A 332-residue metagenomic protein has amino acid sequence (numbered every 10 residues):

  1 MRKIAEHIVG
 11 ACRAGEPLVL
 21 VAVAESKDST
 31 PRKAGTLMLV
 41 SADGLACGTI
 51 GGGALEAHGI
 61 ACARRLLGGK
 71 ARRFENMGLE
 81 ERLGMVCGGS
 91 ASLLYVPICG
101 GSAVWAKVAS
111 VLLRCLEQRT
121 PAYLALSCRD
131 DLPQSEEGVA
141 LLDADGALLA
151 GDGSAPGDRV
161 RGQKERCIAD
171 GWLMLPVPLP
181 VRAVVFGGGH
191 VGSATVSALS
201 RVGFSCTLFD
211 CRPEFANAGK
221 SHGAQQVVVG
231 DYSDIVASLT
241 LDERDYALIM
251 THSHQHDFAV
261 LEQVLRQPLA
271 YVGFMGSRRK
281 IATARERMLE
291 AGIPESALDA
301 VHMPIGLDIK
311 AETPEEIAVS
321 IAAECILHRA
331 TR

Functional and structural regions predicted by a protein language model:
M1-C211, F215, G219-V228, D242-Y246 (+2 more regions): Segments forming oxygen-rich coordination pockets for charged ligands
G52, G188, S253-H254, S277 (+1 more regions): Short beta->alpha junction loops/turns
V181, F186, M250-T251, F274-M275 (+1 more regions): Thr-Gly-centered strand-to-loop micro-motif
G203, A224, P268-L269, A297-L298: A generic structural signal for alpha->beta connector loops
F209, Y246, T251-S253, E262-R287: ADP-ribose/adenylate-binding Rossmann-like module
S233-E243: Short amphipathic alpha-helix with an adjacent loop that forms part of the alpha/beta core around
M275-R332: Adenosine-phosphate binding glycine-rich loop
